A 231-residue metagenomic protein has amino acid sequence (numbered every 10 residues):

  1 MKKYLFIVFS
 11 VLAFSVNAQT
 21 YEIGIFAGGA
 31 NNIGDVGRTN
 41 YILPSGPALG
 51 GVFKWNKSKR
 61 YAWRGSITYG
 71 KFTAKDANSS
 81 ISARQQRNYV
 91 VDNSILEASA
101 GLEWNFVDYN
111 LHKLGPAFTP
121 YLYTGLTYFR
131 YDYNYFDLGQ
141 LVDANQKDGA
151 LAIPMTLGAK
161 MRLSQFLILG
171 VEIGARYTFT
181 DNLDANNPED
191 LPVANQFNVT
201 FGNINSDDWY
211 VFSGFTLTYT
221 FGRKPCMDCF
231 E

Functional and structural regions predicted by a protein language model:
A18-N56, F212-K224: Short glycine/proline- and aromatic-enriched beta-strand/turn motifs that initiate or cap beta-hairpins
Q19, L43-P47, S94-A98, F118 (+2 more regions): Residues that define the transmembrane beta-barrel architecture of outer-membrane proteins
Y21, R60-W63, N110, Q165-L169 (+1 more regions): Repeated loop/turn-to-beta-strand initiation elements of outer-membrane beta-barrel proteins
I25-G29, G51-W55, I67, A100-W104 (+4 more regions): Residues on the lipid-exposed face of transmembrane beta-strands in outer-membrane beta-barrel proteins
I33-T39, A83-V91, Q140-N145, T200-N203: Extracellular loop and loop/strand-boundary signature of outer-membrane beta-barrel proteins
D35-N40, D76-S82, K113-P116, Y133-Q140 (+2 more regions): Outer-membrane beta-barrel translocator domains and adjoining extracellular loop/strand segments of Gram-negative
K59-Y61, S66-F136, F221: Gram-negative (and chloroplast) outer-membrane scaffold detector with strong preference for beta-barrel transmembrane
A77, S164-E231: Predominantly the C-terminal beta-signal and adjacent terminal strand-loop region of outer-membrane beta-barrel
